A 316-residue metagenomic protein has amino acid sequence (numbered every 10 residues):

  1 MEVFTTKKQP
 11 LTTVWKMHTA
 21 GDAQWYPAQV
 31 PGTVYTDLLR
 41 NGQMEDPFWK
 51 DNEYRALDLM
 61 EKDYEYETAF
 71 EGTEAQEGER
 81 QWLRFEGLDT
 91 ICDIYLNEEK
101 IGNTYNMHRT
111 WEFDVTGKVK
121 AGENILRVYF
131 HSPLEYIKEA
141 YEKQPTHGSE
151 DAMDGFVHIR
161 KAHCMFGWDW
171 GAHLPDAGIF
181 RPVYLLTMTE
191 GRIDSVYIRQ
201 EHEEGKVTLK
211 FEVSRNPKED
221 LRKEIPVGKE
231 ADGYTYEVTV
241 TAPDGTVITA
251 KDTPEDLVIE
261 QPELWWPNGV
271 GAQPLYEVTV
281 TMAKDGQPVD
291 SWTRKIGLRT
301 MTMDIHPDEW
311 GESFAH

Functional and structural regions predicted by a protein language model:
M1-H316: Secreted/periplasmic carbohydrate-active enzymes, especially glycoside hydrolases
